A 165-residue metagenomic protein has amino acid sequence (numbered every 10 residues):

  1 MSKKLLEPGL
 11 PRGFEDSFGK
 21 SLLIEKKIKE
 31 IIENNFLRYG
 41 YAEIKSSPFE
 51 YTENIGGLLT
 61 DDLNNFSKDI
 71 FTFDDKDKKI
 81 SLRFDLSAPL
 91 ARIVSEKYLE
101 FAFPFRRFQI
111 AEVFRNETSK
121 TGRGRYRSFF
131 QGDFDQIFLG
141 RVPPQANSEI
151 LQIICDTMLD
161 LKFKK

Functional and structural regions predicted by a protein language model:
M1-K165: TRNA-recognition modules of translation machinery and tRNA-sensing kinases, especially anticodon-binding
